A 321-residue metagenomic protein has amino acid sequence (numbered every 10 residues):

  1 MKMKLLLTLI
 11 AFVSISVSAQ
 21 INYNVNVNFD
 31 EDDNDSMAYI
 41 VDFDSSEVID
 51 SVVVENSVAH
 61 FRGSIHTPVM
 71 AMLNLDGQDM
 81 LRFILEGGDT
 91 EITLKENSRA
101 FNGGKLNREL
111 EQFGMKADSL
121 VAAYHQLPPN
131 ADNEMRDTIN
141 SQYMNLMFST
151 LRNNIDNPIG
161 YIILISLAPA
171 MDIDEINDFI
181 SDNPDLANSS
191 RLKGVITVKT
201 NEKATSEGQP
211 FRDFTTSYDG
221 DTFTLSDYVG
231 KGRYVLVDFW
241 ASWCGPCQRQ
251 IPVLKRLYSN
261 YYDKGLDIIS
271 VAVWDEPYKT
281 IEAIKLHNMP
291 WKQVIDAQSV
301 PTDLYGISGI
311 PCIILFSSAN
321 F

Functional and structural regions predicted by a protein language model:
M1-N26: Bacterial Sec-dependent N-terminal signal peptides
Q20-S149: A non-transmembrane, solvent-exposed segment enriched in polar/low-complexity residues
S57, K264-K279, N288-S299: Thiol-based oxidoreductase modules, predominantly thioredoxin-like and allied folds used for disulfide exchange
D118-V121, I155-S166: Amphipathic alpha-helical repeat scaffolds of TPR domains
Y143, D174-P184, K193, P210-Y218: Alpha-helical repeat scaffolds
K193-D227: N-terminal "domain-start" segment that seeds a small globular fold
R233-V235, F239-R256: Conserved redox-active cysteine motifs that mediate thiol-disulfide chemistry, especially di-cysteine Cys-X(1-2)-Cys
K285-M289, D296-F321: Thiol/disulfide oxidoreductase modules built on the thioredoxin-like
